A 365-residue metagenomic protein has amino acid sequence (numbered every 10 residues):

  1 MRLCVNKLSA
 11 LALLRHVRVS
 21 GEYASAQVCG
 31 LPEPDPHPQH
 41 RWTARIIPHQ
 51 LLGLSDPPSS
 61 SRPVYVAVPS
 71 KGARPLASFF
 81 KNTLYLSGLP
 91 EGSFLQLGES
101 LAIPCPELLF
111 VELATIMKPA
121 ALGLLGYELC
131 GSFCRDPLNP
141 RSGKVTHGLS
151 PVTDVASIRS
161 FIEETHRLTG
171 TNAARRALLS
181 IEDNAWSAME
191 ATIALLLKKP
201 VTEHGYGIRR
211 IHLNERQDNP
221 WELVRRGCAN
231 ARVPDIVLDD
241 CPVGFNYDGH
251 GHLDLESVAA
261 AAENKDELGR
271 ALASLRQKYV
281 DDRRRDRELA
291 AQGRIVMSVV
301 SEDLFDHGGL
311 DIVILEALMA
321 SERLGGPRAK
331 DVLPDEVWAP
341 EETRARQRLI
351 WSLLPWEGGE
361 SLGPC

Functional and structural regions predicted by a protein language model:
M1-T169, R328-C365: Short gly/ser-rich loop at a beta-strand->alpha-helix junction or flexible surface loop bordering the NTP-binding
G148-C365: Surface segments flanking catalytic/ligand-binding clefts of nucleic-acid enzymes
